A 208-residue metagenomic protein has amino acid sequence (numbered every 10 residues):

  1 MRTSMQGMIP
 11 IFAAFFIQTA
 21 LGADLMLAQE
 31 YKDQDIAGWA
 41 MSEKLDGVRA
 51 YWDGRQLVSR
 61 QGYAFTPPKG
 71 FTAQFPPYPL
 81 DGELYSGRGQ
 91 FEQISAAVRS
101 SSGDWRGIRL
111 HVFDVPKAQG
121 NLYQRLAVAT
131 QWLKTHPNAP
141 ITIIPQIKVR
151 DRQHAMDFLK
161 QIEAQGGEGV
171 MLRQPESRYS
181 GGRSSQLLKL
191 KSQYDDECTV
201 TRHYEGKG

Functional and structural regions predicted by a protein language model:
M1-G7: Positively charged n-region of N-terminal signal peptides that target proteins for export
G7-Q18: Bacterial N-terminal signal peptides
A20-M26: Cleaved targeting-peptide boundary
A23, Y31-A139: Covalent nucleotidyltransferase
M26-Q61, T142-G208: Nucleic-acid 5′ end/cap handling module spanning
